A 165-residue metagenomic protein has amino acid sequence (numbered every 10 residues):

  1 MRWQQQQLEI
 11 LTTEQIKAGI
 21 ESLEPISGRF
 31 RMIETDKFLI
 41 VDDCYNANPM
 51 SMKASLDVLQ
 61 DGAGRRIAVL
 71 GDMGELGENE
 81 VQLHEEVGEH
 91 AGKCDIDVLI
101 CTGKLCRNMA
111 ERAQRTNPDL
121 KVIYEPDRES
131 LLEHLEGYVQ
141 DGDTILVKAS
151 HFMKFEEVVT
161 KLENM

Functional and structural regions predicted by a protein language model:
M1-M165: ATP-dependent carboxylate-amine ligase
